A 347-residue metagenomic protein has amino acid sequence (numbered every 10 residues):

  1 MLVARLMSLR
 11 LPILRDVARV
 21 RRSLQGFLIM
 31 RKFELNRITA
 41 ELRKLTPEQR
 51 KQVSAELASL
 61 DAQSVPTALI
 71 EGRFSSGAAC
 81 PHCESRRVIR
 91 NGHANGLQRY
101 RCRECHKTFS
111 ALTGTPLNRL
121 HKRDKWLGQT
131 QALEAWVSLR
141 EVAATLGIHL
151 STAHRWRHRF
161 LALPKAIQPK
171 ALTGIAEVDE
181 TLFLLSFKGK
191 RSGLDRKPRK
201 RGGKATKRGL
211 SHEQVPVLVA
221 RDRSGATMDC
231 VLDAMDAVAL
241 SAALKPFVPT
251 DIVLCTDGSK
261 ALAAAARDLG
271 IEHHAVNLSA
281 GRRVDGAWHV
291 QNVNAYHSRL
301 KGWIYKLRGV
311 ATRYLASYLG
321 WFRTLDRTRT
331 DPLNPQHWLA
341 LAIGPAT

Functional and structural regions predicted by a protein language model:
L2-T347: Residue-level recognition of single "structural anchor" positions that define or cap local secondary structure
